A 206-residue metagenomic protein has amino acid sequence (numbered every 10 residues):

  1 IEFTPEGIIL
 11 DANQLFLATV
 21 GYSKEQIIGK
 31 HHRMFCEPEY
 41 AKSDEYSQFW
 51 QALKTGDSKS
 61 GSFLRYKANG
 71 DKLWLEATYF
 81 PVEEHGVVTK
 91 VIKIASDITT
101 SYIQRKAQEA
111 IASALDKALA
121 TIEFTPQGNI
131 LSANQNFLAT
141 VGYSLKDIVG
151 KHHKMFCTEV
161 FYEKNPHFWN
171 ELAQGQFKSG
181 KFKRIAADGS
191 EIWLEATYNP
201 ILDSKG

Functional and structural regions predicted by a protein language model:
G7-L10, T121, G128-L131, E191: Conserved hydrophobic beta-strand signature of PAS-family and PAS-like sensory domains
N13-F16, T125, N134-F137: N-terminal capping loop/helix in small sensory signaling domains highlighted by a polar->aromatic N-x2-3-F motif
F16-I28, F137-I148: PAS/PAS-like sensory domain cap-loop motif
I28-Y40, V149-V160: PAS-family sensory/regulatory domains
L64-G70, E83-E84, K183-G189, L202-D203: PAS-family sensory domains
A77-Y79, A95, A196-Y198: Sensory-domain boundary capping and coupling elements
V87-D97, G206: PAS-family sensory domains
S101-S113: Sensory-domain boundary/capping and coupling elements
